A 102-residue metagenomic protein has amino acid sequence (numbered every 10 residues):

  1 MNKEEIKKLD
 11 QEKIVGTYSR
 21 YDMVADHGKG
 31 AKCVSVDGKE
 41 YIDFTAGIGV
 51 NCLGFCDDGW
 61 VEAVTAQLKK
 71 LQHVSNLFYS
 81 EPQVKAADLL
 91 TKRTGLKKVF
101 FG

Functional and structural regions predicted by a protein language model:
M1-K29, L89: Active-site-adjacent loop/helix segments that line or gate small-molecule/cofactor pockets in enzymes
E4-E5, S35-V36, V61-E62: Short, flexible segments with low predicted structural confidence
I14-T17, D37, V74-S75: A general marker of short, structured functional hotspots
M23-D43: Active-site and channel-lining beta-strand-loop segments that bind or position nucleotide-derived/phosphorylated
E40-G102: Glycine-rich loop-to-alpha-helix module at the N-terminal edge of alpha/beta enzyme cores
